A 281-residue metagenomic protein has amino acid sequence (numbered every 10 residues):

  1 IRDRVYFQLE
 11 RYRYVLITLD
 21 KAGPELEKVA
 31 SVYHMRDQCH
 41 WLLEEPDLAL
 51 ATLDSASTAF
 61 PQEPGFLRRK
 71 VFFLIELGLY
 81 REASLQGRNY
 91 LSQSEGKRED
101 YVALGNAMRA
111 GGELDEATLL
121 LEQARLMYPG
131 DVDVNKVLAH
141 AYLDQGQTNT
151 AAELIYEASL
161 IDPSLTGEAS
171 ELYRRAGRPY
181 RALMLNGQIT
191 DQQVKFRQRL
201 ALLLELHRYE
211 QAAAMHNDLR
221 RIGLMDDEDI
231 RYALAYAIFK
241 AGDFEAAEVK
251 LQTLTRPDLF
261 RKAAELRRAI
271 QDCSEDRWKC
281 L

Functional and structural regions predicted by a protein language model:
I1, E25-M35, L48, A59-R69 (+10 more regions): Generic helix N-cap/helix-start motif at coil->alpha-helix transitions
R4, Q38, F72, N106 (+5 more regions): Residue-level recognition of tetratricopeptide repeat
Q8, L42-L43, E76-L77, A107-G111 (+6 more regions): Register position in tetratricopeptide repeats
G167-G177, L183-E228: Alpha-helical adaptor scaffolds
M225, E248-L281: Terminal, low-structured helical/coil segments at or just beyond the last alpha-helical repeat
